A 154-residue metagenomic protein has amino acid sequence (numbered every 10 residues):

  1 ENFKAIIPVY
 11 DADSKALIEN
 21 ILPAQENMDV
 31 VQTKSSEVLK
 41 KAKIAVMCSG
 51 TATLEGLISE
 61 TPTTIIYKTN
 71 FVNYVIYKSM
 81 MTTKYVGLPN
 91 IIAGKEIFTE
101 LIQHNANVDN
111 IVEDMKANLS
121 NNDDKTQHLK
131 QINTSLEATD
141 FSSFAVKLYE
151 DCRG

Functional and structural regions predicted by a protein language model:
E1-G154: Nucleotide-activated sugar donor-binding and catalytic core shared by glycosyltransferases and related lipid-linked
